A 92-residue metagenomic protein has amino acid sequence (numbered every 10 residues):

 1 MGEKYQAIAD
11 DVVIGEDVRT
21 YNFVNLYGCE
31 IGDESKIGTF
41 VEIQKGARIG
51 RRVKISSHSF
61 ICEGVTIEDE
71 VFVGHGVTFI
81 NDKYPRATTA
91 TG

Functional and structural regions predicted by a protein language model:
M1-V13, T20-G92: Flexible, glycine/small-residue-enriched loop-and-beta-strand segment within the central core of proteins
